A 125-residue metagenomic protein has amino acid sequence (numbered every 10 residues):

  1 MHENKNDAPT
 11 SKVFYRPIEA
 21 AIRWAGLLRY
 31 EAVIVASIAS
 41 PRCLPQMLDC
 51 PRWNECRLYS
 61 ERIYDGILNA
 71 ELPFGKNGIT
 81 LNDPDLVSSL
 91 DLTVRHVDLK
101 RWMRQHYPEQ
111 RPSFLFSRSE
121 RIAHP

Functional and structural regions predicted by a protein language model:
M1-P125: Family-specific functional hotspots in central-to-late sequence segments
